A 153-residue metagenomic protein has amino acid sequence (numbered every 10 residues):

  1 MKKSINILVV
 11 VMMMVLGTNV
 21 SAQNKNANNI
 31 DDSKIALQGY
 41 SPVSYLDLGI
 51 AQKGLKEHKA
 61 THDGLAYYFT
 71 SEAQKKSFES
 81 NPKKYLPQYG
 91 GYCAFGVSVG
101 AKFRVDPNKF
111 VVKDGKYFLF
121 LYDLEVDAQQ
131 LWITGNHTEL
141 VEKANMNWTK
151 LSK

Functional and structural regions predicted by a protein language model:
M1, K76, E125-A128: Short, surface-exposed beta-strand/loop "edge" segments at domain boundaries and coil↔beta transitions
M1-K25: Bacterial Sec-dependent N-terminal signal peptides
L16, V20-K59, D63, K84-K153: Intrinsically disordered, low-complexity terminal tails and linkers in eukaryotic proteins, enriched in charged/polar
Y68-T70, Q74-P87: Mature extracytoplasmic domains of secretory-pathway proteins
